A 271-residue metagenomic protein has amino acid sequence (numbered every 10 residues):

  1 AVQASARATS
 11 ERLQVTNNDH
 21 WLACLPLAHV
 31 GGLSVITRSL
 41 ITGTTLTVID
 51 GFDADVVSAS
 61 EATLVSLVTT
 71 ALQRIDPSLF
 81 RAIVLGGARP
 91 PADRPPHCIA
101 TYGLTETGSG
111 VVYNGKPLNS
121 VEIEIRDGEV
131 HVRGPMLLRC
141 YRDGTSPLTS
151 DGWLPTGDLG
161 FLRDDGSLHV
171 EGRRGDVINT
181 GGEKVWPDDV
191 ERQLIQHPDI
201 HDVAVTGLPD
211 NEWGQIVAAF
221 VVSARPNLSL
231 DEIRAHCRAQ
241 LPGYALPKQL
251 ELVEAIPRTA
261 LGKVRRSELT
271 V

Functional and structural regions predicted by a protein language model:
A1-R74, I99: AMP-binding/adenylate-forming
H20-L22, H131, F220: Short, well-ordered beta-strand segments
T47-I49, I99, E124, L250-V253: General small-molecule cofactor/ligand-binding pocket signal
T63-L67, A71-P117, E122-E124: Gly/Ser/Thr-rich phosphate-binding loop
L85, V205, E251-L252: Hydrophobic/anchoring residues in structured secondary elements
V111-G115, R126, R133, R163 (+1 more regions): Short beta-strand-to-turn element immediately C-terminal to the catalytic PLP-Schiff-base lysine in fold type I
P117, R126-D151, S167, R173 (+1 more regions): Conserved ATP/PPi-binding loop(s) of AMP-dependent carboxylate-activating enzymes
G134, L159-A245, A255, G262-V264 (+1 more regions): AMP-binding/adenylate-forming catalytic core of the ANL superfamily
